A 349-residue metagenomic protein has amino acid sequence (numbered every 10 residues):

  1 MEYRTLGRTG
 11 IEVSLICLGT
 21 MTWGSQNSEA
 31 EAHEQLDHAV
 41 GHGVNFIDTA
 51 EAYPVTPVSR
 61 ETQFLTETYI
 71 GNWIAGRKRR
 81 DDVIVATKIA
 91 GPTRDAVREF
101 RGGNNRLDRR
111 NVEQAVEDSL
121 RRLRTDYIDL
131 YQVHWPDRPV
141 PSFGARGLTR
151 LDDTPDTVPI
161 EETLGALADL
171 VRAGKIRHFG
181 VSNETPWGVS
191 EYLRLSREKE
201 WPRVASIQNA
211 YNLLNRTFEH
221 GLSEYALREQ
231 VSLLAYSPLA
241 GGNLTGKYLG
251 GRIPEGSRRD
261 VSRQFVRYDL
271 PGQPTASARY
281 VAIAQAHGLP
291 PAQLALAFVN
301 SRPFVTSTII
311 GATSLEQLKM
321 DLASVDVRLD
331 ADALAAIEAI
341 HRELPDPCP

Functional and structural regions predicted by a protein language model:
M1-K88, D126: N-terminal binding-site loop/beta-alpha segment at the start of enzyme catalytic domains that lines or forms
G7-W23, A86-G103, Q132, R138-G147: N-terminal small/glycine-rich loop or linker at the start of catalytic domains across soluble metabolic enzymes
L15, F46, Y127-L130, H178 (+2 more regions): Residues at the N-termini of beta-strands
T20-A30, R98-R110, L151-T157: Active-site mouth loops of central-metabolism enzymes
S28-A39, D108-R122, L164, V189-L193: Short, acidic/polar
V55, P136-A339, L344: Beta/alpha (TIM)-barrel catalytic core signal, keyed to glycine-rich beta->alpha loops juxtaposed to Asp/Glu that bind
D95-Q132, A210: Active-site gating/metal-coordination segments in enzymes
